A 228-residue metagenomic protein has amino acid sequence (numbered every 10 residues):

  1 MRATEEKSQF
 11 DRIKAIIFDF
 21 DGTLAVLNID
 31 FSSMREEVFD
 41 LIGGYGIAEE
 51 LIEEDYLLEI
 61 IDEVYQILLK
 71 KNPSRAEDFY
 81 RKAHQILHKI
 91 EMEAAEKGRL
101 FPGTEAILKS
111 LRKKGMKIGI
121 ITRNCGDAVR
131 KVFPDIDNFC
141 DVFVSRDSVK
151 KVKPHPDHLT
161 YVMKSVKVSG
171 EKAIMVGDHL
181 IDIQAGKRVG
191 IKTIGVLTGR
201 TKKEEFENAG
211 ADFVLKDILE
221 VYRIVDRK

Functional and structural regions predicted by a protein language model:
M1-K14, K109-R112, G126-K228: Asp-based, Mg2+/Mn2+-dependent phosphohydrolase catalytic module
R2-P102, K109-K114, C125, R130: N-terminal helical cap/lid subdomain that shapes the substrate entry/recognition surface in HAD-like hydrolases
I29-D30, G103, I181, E220: Residue-level recognition of oxygen-bearing side chains
A94-R99, I121, K150-K151, K192-T193: Short, flexible loop segments at the rims of nucleotide/cofactor-binding pockets, characterized by
